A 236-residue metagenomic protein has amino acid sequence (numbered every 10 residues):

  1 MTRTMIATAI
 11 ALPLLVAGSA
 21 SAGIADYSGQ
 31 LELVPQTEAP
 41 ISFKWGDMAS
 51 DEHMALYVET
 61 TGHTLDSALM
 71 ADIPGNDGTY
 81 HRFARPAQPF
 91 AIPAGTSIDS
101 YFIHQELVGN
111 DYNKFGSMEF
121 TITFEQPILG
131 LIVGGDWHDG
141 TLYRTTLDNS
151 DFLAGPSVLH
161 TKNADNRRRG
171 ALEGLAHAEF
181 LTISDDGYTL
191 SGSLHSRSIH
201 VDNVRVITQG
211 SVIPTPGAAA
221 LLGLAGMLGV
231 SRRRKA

Functional and structural regions predicted by a protein language model:
M1-A7, P216: Bacterial N-terminal signal peptides that target proteins for export
I6-A9, S28: Short helix-onset patch at the extreme N-terminus, typifying the N->h transition of secretory signal peptides
T8-A17: Bacterial N-terminal signal peptides
G18-A22: Sec/Tat signal peptide C-region and signal peptidase I cleavage site
G23-V212: Mature extracellular "passenger" or substrate-interacting domains of secreted, surface-exposed proteins
P214-R232: A short, hydrophobic C-terminal helix/tail in secreted or cell-surface proteins
R234-A236: Short, charged juxtamembrane terminal tails flanking transmembrane helices
